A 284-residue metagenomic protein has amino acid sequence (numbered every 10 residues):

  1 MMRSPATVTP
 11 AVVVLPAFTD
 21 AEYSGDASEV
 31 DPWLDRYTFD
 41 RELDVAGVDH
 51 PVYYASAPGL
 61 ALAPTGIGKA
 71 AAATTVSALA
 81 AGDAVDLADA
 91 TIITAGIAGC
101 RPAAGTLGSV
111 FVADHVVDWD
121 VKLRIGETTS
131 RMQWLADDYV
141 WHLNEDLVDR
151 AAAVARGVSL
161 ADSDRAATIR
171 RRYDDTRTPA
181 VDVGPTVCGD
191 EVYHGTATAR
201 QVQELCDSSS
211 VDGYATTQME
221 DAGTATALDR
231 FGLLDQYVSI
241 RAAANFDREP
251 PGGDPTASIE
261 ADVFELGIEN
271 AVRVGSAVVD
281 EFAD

Functional and structural regions predicted by a protein language model:
M2-D284: Accessory terminal and edge-of-domain segments that mediate assembly/interaction and cofactor placement around
